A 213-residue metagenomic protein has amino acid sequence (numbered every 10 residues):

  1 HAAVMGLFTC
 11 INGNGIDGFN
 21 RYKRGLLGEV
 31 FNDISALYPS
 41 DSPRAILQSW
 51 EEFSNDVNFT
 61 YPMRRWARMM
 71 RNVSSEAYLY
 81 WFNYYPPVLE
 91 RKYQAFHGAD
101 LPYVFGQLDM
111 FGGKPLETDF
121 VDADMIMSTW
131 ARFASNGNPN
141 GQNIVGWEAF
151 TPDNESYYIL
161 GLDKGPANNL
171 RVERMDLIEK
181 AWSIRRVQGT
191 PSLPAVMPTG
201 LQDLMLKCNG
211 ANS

Functional and structural regions predicted by a protein language model:
H1-F120, T129, N136: Substrate-gating cap/lid region and adjacent catalytic-acid/histidine neighborhood within extracellular/lumenal
D41, Y61, M69-S75, Y85 (+2 more regions): Alpha/beta-hydrolase-fold serine-hydrolase catalytic core, especially in secreted/extracellular enzymes
